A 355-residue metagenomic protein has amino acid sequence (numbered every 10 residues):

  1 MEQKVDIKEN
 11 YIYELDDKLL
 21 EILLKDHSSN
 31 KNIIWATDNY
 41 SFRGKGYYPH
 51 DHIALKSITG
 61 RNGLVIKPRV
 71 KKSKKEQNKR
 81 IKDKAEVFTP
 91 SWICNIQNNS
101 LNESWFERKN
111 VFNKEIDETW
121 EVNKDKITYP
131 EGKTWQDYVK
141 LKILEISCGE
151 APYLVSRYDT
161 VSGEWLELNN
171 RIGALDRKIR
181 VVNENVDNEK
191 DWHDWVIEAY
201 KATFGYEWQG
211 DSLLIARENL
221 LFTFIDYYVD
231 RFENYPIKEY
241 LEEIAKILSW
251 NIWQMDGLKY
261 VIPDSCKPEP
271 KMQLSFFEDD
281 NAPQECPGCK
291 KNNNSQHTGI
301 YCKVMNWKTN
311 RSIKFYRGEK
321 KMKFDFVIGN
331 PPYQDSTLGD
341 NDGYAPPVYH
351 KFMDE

Functional and structural regions predicted by a protein language model:
E2-E355: SAM-dependent methyltransferase catalytic region
